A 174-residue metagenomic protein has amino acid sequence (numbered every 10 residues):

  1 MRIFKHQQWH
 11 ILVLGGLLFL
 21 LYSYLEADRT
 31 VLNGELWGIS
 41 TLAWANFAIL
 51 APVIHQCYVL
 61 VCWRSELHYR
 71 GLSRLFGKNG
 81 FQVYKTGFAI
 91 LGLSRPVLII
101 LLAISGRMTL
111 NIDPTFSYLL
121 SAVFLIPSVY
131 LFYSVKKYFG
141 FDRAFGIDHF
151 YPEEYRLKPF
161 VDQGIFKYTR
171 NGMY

Functional and structural regions predicted by a protein language model:
M1-Q163: Membrane-anchoring alpha-helices and their flanking helix-loop junctions
